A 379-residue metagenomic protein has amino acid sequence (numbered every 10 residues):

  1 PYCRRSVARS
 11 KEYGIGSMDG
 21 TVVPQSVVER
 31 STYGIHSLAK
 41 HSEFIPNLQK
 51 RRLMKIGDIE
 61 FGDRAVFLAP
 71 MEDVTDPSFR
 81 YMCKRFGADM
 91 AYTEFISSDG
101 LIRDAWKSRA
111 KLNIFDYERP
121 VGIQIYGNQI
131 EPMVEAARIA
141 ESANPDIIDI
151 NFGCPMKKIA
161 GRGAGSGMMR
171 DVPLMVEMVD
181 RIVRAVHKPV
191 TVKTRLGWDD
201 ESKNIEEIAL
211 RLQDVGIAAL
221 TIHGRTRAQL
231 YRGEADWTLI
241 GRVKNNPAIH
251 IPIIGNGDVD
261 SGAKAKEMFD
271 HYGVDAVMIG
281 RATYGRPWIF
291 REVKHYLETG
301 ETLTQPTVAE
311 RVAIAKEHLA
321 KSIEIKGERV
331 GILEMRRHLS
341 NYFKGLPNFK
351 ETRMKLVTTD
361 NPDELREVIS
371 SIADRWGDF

Functional and structural regions predicted by a protein language model:
S6-V7, T21-V22, S26-V27, A185: Detector for intrinsically disordered, low-structure N-terminal pre-sequences
S10, S17-G20, I45: Intrinsic disorder/low-complexity segments enriched in small, polar and charged residues
Y13, S26, R30, H41-F44: Cationic, low-complexity basic patches in intrinsically disordered or flexible, solvent-exposed regions
G14, G34-I35, P46-Q49: Charged/polar low-complexity intrinsically disordered segments
K40-F379: Flavin-dependent oxidoreductase catalytic cores
